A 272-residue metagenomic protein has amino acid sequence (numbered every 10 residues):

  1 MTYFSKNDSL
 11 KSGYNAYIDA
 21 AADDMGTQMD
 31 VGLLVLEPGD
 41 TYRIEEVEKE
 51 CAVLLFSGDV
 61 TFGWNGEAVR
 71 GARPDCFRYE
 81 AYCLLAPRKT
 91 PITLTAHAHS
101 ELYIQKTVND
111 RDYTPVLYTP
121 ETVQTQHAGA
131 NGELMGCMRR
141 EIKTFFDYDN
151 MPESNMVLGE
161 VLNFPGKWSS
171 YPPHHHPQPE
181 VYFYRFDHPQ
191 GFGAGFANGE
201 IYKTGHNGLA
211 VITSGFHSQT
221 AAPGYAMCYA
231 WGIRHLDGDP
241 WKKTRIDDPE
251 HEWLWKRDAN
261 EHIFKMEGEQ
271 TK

Functional and structural regions predicted by a protein language model:
M1-R43, E50-S57, L254-K272: Hydrophobic, proline/glycine-rich low-complexity stretches
L10-R43, G132-V181: A short glycine-rich, His/Asp/Glu-containing loop-to-beta-strand
D30-L33, P38-T95: Extended, compositionally biased flexible segments
V31-V35, A52, C83-L85, I104 (+4 more regions): Conserved hydrophobic/aromatic beta-strand scaffold that supports enzyme active sites
V47-R70, P165-G166, Y171, P177-L209 (+2 more regions): Glycine- and acidic-residue-biased ligand/ion/polar-headgroup-sensing regions
F77-H97, T107, T204-Y225, G232-R234: Conserved metal-binding segment of the jelly-roll/cupin
R88, A96, I104-N109, F146 (+3 more regions): Short, structured patches in soluble enzyme cores that scaffold and shape functional sites
S100-E141, A230-K272: Double-stranded beta-helix
